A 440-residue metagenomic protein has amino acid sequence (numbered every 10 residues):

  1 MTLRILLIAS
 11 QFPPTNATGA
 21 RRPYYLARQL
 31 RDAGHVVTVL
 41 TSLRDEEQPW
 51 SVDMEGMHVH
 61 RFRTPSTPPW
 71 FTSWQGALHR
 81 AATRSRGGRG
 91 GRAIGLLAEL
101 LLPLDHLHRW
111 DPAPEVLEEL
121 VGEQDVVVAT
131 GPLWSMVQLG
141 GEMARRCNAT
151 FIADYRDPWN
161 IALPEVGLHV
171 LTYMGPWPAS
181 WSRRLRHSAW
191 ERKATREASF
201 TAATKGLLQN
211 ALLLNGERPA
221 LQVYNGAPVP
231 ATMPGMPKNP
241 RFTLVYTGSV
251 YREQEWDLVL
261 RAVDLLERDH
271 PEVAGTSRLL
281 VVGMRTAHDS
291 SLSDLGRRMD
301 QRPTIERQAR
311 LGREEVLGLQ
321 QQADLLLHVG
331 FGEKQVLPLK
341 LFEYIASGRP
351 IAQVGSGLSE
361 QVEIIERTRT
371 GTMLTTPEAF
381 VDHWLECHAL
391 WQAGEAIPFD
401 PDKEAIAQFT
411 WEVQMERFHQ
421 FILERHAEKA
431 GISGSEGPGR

Functional and structural regions predicted by a protein language model:
M1-P68, G122, A202, A220 (+6 more regions): N-terminal subdomain of nucleotide-sugar transferases
S10, F71-L101, I152-L185: Acceptor-binding helix/loop patch of EC 2.4 sugar-transfer enzymes, predominantly nucleotide-sugar-dependent
Y25, L104, H108-D111, E115-V116 (+5 more regions): Membrane-proximal helix-turn-helix segments that form the acceptor-binding/catalytic region of lipid-linked
S42-P112, L117: A conserved catalytic-core segment of Leloir-type glycosyltransferases
G206, G226: Carbohydrate-associated surface elements
M236-Q254, L260-V263, Q414: Conserved donor-binding/catalytic core segment of Leloir-type glycosyltransferases
T276, V282-R285, D289-E315: Nucleotide-activated donor-binding/catalytic signature segment of Leloir-type glycosyltransferases, i.e., the conserved
T375-V381, Q392-E424: A charged, aromatic-enriched C-terminal amphipathic alpha-helix characteristic of glycosyltransferases across folds
